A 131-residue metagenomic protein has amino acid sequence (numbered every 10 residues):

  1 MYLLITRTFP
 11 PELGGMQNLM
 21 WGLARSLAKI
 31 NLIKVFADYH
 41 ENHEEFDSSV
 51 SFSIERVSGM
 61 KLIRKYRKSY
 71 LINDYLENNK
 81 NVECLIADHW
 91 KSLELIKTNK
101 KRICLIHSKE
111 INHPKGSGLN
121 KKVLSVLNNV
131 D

Functional and structural regions predicted by a protein language model:
M1-L3: Extreme N-terminal starter segment of soluble prokaryotic enzymes
I5-T6, I106: Alpha/beta-hydrolase
T6-L13, L19-R64: N-terminal strand-loop element at the rim of the active site of nucleotide-sugar-dependent glycosyltransferases
E12, S92-E94, R102-L119, N129: A short, histidine- and acid-enriched strand-loop-helix "catalytic/donor-clamping" loop that lines the nucleotide-sugar
Y70-N81: Short, well-structured alpha-helical segments in soluble
N78, V123-V126: Structural alpha-helical scaffold elements that stabilize or flank donor/cofactor-binding regions in carbohydrate
L85-I86, N128-D131: A short beta-strand/loop micro-motif in the catalytic core of glycosyltransferases that engages the nucleotide-sugar
I86-S92: Short His-centered aromatic/hydrophobic patch
